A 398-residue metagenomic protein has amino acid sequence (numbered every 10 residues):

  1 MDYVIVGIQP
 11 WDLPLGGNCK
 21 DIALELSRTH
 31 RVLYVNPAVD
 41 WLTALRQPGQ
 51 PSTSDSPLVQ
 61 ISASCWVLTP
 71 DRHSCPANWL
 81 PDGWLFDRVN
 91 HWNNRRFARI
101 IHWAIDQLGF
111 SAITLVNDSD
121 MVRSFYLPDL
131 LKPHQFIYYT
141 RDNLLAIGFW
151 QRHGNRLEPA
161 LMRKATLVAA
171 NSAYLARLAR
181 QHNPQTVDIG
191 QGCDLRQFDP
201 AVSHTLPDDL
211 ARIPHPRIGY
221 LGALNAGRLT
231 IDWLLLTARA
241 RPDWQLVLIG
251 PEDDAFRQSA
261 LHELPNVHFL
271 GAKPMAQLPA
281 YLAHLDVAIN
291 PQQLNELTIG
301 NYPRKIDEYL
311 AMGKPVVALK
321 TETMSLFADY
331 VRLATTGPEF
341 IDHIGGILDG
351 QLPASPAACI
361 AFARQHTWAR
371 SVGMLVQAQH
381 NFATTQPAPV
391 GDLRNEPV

Functional and structural regions predicted by a protein language model:
L13-G17, A276-Y281, N290-A311, V317-D329: Nucleotide-sugar-dependent
I22, R96-D106, A112, Q151-N171: Membrane-proximal helix-turn-helix segments that form the acceptor-binding/catalytic region of lipid-linked
F125, A165-D188, S325-L326: A short, active-site helix/loop in glycosyltransferases that binds the activated sugar's phosphate group
Y174, I189-L195, A201: Carbohydrate-associated surface elements
L210-R228, L235: Conserved donor-binding/catalytic core segment of Leloir-type glycosyltransferases
F256-A280: Nucleotide-activated donor-binding/catalytic signature segment of Leloir-type glycosyltransferases, i.e., the conserved
S325-G346: Change "using UDP/GDP/dTDP sugars" to "using nucleotide sugars
L352-H380: A charged, aromatic-enriched C-terminal amphipathic alpha-helix characteristic of glycosyltransferases across folds
